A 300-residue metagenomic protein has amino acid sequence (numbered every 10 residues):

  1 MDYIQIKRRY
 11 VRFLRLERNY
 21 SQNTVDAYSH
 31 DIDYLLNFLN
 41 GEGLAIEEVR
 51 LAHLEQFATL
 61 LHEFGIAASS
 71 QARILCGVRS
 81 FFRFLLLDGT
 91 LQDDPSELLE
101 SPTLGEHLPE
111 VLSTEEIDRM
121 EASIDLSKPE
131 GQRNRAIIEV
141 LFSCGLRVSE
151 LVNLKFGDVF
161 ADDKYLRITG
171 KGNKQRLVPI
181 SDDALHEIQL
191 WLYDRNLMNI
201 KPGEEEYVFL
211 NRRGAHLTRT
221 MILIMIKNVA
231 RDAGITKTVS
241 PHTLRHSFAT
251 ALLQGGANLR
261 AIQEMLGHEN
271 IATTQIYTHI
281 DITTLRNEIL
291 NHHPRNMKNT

Functional and structural regions predicted by a protein language model:
M1-T300: Conserved catalytic core of the tyrosine transesterase superfamily
